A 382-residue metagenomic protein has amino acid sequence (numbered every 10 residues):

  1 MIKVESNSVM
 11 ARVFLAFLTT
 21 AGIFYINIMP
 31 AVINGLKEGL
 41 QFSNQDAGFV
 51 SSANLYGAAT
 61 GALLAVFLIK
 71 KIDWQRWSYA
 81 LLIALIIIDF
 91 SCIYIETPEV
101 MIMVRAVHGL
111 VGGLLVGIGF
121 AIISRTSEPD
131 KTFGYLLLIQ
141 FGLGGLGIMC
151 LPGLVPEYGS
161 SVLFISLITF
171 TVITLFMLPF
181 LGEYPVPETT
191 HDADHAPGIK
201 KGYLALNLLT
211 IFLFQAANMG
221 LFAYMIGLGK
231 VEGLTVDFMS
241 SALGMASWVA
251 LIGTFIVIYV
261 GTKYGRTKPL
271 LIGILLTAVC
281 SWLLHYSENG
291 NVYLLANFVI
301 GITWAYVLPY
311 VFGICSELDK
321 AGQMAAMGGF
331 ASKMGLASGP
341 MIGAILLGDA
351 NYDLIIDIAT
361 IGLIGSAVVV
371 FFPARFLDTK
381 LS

Functional and structural regions predicted by a protein language model:
P30, Y203-G244: Extracytoplasmic gate region of multi-pass secondary transporters
T60-T97: Conserved MFS/SLC helix-loop-helix module at the cytosolic interface between two early adjacent transmembrane helices
G61-W74, G253-G265, L347: Helix-to-loop junctions at the C-terminal end of transmembrane segments in multipass secondary transporters
A106-I139: Cytoplasmic helix-loop-helix junction between adjacent transmembrane helices in 12-TM secondary transporters
L114-S127, A305-D319: Intracellular juxtamembrane helix-capping segments at the cytosolic ends of symmetry-related transmembrane helices
T126, Y135-E183: Helix-loop-helix hairpin linking two adjacent transmembrane segments in secondary transporters
R266-V311: C-terminal transmembrane helical hairpin of 12-TM major facilitator-type secondary transporters
L318-Y352, A359: A late C-terminal transmembrane helix in Major Facilitator Superfamily
